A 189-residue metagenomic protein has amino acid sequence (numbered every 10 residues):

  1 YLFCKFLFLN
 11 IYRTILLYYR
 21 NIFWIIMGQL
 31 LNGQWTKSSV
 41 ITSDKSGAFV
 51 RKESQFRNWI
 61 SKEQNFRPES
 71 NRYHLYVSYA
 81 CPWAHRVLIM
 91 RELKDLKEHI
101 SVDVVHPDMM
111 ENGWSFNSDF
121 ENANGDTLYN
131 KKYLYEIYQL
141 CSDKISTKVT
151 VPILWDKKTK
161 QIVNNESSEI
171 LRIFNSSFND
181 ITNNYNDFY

Functional and structural regions predicted by a protein language model:
F23-Y189: GST-like domain detector, emphasizing the conserved glutathione-binding G-site in the N-terminal thioredoxin-like
